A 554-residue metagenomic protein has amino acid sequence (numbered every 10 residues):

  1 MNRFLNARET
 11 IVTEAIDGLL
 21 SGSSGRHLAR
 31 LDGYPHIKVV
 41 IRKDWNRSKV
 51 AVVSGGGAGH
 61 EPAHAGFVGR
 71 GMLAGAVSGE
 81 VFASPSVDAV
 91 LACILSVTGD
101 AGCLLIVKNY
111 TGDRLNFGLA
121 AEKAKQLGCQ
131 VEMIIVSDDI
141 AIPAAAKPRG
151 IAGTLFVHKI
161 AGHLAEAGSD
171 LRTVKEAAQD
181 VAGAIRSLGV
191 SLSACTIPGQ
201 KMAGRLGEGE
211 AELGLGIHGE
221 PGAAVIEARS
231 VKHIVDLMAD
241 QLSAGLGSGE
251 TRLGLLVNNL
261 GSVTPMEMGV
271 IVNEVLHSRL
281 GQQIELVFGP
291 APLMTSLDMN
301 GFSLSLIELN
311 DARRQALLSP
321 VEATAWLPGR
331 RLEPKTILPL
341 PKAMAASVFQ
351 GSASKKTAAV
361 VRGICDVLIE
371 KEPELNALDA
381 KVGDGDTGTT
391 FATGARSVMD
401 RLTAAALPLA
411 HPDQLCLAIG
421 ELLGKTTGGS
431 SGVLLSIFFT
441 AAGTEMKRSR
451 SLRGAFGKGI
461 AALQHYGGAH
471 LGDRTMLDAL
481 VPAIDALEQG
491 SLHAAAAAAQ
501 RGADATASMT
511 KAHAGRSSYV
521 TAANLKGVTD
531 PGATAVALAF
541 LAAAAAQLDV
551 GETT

Functional and structural regions predicted by a protein language model:
M1-T554: N-terminal loops that bind phosphate or other acidic moieties and the adjacent beta-alpha structural core
